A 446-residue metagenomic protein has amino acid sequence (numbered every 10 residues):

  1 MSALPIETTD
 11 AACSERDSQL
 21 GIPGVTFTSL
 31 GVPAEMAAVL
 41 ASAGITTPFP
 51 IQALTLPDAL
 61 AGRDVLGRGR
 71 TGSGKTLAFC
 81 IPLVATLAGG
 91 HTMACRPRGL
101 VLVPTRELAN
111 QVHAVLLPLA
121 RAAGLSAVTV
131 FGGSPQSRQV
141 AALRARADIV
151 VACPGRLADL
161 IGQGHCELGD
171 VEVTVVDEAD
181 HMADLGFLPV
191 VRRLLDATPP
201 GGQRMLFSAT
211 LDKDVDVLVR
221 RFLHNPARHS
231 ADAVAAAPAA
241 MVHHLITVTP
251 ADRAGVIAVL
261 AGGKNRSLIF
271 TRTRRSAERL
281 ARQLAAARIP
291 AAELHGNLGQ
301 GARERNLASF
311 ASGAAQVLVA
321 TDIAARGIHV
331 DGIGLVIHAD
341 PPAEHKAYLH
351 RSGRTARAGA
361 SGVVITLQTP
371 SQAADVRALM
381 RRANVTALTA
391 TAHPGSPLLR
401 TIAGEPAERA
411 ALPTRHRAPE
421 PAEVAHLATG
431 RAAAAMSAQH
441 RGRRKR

Functional and structural regions predicted by a protein language model:
M1-G24: Intrinsically disordered, low-complexity accessory regions that flank the conserved helicase/ATPase core of eukaryotic
L20-R68: Conserved pre-motif I regulatory segment
A37-A38, I45, T92-G162, D170-V173 (+2 more regions): Conserved nucleic-acid-binding Ia/Ib motif block in the N-terminal RecA-like helicase ATPase lobe
A53-V65, T76-M93, V115-L119: Walker A/P-loop NTP-binding motif
G69-S73: The conserved Walker
L100, L119, V128, Q139 (+2 more regions): Interdomain coupling/hinge region of P-loop NTPase helicase/AAA+ cores
A286, S312, V330, E344-H345 (+1 more regions): Arginine-glycine-biased low-complexity disordered regions
R288-P290, H295-Q300, E304-V317, T321-D375: Conserved RecA-like helicase motor core of SF1/SF2 enzymes
